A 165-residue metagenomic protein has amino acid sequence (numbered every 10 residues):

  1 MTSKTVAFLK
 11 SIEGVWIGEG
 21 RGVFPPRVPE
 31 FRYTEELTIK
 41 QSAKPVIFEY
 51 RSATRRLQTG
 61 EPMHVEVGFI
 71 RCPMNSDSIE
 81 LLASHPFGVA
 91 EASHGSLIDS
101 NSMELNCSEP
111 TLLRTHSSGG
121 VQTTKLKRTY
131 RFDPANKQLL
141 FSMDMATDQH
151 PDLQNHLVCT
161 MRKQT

Functional and structural regions predicted by a protein language model:
M1-T165: Hydrophobic small-molecule pocket/channel-lining residues, especially in calycin-type beta-barrels
